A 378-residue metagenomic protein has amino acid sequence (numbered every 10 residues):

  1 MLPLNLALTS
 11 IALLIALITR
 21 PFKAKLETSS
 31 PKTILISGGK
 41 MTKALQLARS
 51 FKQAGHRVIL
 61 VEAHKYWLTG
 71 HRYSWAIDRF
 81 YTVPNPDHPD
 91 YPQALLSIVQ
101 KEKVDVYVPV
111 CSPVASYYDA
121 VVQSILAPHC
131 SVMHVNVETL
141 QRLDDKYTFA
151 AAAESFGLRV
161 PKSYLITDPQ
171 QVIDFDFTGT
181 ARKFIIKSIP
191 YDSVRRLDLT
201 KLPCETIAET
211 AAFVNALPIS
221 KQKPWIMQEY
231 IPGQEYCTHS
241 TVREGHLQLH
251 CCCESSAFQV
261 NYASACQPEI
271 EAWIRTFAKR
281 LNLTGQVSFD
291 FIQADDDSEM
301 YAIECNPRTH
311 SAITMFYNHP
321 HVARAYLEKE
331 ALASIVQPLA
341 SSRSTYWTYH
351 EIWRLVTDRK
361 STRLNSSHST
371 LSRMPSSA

Functional and structural regions predicted by a protein language model:
M1-H134: ATP-binding N-terminal substructure of ATP-dependent carboxylate-amine bond-forming enzymes
L140-W225, R243-H246, P268-A272: Active-site nucleotide/adenylate-binding loops and adjacent lid/helix of ATP-dependent enzymes
F184, Q248, E299-E304, T370: Protein kinase-like catalytic core scaffold
C204-W273, I292-Y301: Phosphate-binding site of ATP-dependent enzymes
I226, Q286-S288, I335-S341: Flexible, glycine/charged-enriched surface loops at secondary-structure junctions
S240, K279-M315: Conserved metal-phosphate-binding beta-hairpin within the catalytic cores of diverse ATP-dependent phosphoryl-transfer
R324-R363, A378: Peripheral (often C-terminal) accessory segments that flank ATP-dependent C-N-forming ligase machineries
L364-S377: Positively charged, low-complexity/disordered segments
